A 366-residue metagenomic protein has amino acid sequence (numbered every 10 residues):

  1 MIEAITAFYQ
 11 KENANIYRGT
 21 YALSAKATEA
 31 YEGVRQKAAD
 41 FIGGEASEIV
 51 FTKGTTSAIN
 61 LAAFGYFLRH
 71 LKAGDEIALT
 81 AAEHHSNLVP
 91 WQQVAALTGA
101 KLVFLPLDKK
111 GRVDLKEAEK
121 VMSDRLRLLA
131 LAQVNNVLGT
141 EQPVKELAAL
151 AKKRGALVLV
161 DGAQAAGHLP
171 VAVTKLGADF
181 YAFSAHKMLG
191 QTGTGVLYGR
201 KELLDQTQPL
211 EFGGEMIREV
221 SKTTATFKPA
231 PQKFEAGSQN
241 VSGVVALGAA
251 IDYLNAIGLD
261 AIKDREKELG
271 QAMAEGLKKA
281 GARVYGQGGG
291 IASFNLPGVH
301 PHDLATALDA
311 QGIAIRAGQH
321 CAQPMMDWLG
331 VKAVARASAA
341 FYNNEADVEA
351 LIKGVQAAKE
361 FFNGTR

Functional and structural regions predicted by a protein language model:
M1-R366: Pyridoxal 5′-phosphate
